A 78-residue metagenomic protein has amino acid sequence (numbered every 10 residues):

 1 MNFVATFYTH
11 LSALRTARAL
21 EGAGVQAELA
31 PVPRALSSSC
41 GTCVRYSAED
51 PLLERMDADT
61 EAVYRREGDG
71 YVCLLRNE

Functional and structural regions predicted by a protein language model:
M1-L53: Amphipathic, hydrophobic secondary-structure cores in small proteins
R45-E78: C-terminal structural segments of small proteins and small subunits
